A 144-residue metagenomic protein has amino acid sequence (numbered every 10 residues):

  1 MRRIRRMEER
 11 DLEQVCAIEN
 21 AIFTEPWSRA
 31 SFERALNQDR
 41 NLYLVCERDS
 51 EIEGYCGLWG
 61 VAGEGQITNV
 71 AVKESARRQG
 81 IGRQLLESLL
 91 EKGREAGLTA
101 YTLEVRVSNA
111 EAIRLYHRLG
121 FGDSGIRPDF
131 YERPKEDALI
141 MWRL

Functional and structural regions predicted by a protein language model:
R2-S75, L86-S88, K92, A96 (+1 more regions): Acetyl-CoA-dependent GNAT
I67, A100-V105: Conserved hydrophobic beta-strand within the GNAT/NAT acetyltransferase core sheet that lines the active-site cleft
K73-Q79, V107-N109: Active-site acidic-Proline motif in GNAT/NAT acetyltransferases
R78-E91, R114-R118: Conserved acetyl-CoA-binding loop-helix of GNAT-fold acetyltransferases
Q79, A96-T99: Short coil/turn segments at alpha/beta junctions that flank glycine-rich nucleotide-binding fingerprints
L86, N109-A112, D129-P134: Short glycine/proline-centered loop/turn elements that form peptide/ligand docking sites
E104, H117, G122-A138: Conserved catalytic-core motifs of GNAT/GCN5-like acyltransferases
